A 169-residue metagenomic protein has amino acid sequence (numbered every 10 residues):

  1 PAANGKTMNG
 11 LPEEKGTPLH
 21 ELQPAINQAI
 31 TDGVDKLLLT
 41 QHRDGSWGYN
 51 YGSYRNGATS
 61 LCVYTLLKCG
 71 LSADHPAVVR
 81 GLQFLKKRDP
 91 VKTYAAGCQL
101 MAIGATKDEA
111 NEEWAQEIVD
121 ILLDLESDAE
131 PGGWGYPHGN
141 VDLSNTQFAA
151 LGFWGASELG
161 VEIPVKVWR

Functional and structural regions predicted by a protein language model:
P1-R169: Preference for long, amphipathic alpha-helical scaffolds in soluble/luminal domains and all-alpha bundles
